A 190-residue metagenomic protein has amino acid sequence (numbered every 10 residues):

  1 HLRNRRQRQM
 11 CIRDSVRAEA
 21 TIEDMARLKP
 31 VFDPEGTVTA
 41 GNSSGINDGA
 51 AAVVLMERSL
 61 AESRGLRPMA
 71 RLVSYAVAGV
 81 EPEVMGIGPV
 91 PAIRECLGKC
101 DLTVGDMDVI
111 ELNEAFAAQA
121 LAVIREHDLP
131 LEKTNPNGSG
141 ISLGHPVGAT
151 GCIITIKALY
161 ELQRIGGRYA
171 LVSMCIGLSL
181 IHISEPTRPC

Functional and structural regions predicted by a protein language model:
H1-I12, I181-C190: Single conserved hydrophobic/aromatic residue that forms the stacking wall/gate of nucleotide- or nucleobase-binding
R6, L66-V77, G105-E114, E132-S139 (+1 more regions): Beta-strand segments within the central parallel beta-sheet cores of soluble alpha/beta enzyme folds
R6-Q9, R13-S63, V73, E126-K133: N-terminal extracellular/periplasmic Venus flytrap/periplasmic-binding protein-like
Q9, V16, P82-P89, E114-E132 (+2 more regions): Short glycine/threonine-rich loop-to-helix capping motif typified by GTGT followed within a few residues by an Asp-Pro
V16, E35-A52, V73-K99, L112 (+2 more regions): Active-site pocket-shaping loop/turn-to-helix segments
I22-K29, A52-S59, V73, V90-R94 (+4 more regions): Predominant activation on well-ordered alpha-helical scaffold segments within soluble catalytic domains
T39-L55, G151-S184: Conserved beta-strand-centric core segments of catalytic alpha/beta enzyme folds
A61-G65, E95-V109, I124-D128: Phosphate/pyrophosphate-binding loops at sites that engage ATP/ADP/AMP, CoA/4′-phosphopantetheine, polyphosphate
